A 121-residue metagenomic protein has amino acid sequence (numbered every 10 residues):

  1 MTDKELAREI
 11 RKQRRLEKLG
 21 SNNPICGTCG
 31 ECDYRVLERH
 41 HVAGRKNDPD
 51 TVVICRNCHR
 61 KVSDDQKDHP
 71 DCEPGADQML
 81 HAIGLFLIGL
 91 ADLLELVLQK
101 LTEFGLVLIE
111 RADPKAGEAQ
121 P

Functional and structural regions predicted by a protein language model:
M1-T28, M79: Short, charged surface segments at domain edges that flank catalytic/cofactor-binding sites
L16, R45, P49, D77 (+1 more regions): Charge-dense, low-complexity intrinsically disordered segments
I25-R56, V62-E73: Histidine-centered nuclease catalytic patch
D68-P121: A detector for short metal-coordination/catalytic motifs
